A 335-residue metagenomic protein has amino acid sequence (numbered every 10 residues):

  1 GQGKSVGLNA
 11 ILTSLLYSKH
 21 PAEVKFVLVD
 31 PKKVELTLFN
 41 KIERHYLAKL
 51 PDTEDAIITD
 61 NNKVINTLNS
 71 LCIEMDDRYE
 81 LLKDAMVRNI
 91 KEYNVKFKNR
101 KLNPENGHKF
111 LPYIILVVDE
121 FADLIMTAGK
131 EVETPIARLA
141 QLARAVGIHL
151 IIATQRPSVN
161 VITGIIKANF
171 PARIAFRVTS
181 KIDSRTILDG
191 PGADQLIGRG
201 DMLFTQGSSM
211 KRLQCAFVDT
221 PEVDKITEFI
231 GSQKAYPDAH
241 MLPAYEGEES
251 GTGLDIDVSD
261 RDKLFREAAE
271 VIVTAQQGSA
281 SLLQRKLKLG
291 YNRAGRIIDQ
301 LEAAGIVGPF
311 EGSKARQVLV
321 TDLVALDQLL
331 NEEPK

Functional and structural regions predicted by a protein language model:
G1-R88, L111-V178, I182-L196, D201-R212 (+3 more regions): P-loop NTPase catalytic phosphate-binding loop
D76, N94-K96, D183, L283 (+1 more regions): Intrinsically disordered, low-complexity sequence elements enriched in Ser/Thr/Gly/Pro
N89-Y93: Cytosolic-facing regulatory segments adjacent to core modules
K98-N103: Conserved helix/coil segment N-terminal to the catalytic DExD/H
E105-P112, D255: Inter-lobe coupling/hinge segments of SF2-like helicase ATPases
T205-E302, I306-K335: Conserved alpha/beta core segments of nucleic-acid transaction machinery
